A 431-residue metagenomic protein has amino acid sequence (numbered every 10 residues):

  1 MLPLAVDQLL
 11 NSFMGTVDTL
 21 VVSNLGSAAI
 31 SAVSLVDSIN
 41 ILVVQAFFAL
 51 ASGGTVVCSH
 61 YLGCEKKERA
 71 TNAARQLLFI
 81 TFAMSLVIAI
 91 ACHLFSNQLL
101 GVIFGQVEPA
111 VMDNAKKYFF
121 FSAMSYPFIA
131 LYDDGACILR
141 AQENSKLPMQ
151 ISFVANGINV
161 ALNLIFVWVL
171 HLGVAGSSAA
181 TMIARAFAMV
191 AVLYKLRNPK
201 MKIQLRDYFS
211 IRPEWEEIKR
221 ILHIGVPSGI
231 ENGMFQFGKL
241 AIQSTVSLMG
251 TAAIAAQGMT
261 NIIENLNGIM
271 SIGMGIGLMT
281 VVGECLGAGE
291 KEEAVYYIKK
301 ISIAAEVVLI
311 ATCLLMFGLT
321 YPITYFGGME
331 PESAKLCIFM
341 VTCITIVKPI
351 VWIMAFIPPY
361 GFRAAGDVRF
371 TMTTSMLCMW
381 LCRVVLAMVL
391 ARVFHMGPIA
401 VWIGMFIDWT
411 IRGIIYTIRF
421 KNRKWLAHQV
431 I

Functional and structural regions predicted by a protein language model:
M1, C58-S125, V169-V226, V282-K348 (+1 more regions): Short alpha-helical transmembrane segments in multi-pass integral membrane proteins
M1-L20, N24-L25, I41-G53, V57 (+5 more regions): N-terminal transmembrane alpha-helices
L2-D18, F121, Y132, A155 (+4 more regions): Transmembrane helical elements of multi-pass membrane transporters/channels
L4, Q8, T19-L20, D37 (+17 more regions): Transmembrane alpha-helix boundary and packing residues in multipass membrane permease domains and related
L9-S31, L100-P109, I165-L172, G233-L266 (+3 more regions): Helix-terminus/linker motif at the lipid-water interface of multi-pass membrane proteins
T19, I30-I90, I129-P148, I254-T320 (+1 more regions): Small-residue-rich hydrophobic transmembrane alpha-helices
V22-I41, P109-N114, V174-A175, E217-I224 (+5 more regions): Interfacial/gating helices of multi-pass transporter permease domains
A51, F121-R140, P148-N156, S177-V192 (+5 more regions): Short runs within selected transmembrane alpha-helices of multi-pass transporters and secretion channels
